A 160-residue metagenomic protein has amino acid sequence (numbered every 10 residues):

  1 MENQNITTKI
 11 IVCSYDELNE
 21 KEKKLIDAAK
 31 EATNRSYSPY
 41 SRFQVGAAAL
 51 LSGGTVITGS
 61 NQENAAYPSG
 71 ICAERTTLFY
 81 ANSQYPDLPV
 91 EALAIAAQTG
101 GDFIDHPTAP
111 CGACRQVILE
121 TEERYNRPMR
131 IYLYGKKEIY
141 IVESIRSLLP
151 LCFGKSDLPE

Functional and structural regions predicted by a protein language model:
M1, E20, A48-A49, E120: Short, flexible segments with low predicted structural confidence
M1-A28: Short, compositionally biased leader-like segments
E31, R35: N-terminal glycine-/serine-/threonine-rich phosphate-binding loop
S38-S41: Short loop/turn motifs at secondary-structure junctions and domain boundaries
Q44-L51, Y132: Short beta-strand scaffold segments in enzyme catalytic cores
T58-L158: Zn2+-dependent cytidine deaminase-like catalytic core
